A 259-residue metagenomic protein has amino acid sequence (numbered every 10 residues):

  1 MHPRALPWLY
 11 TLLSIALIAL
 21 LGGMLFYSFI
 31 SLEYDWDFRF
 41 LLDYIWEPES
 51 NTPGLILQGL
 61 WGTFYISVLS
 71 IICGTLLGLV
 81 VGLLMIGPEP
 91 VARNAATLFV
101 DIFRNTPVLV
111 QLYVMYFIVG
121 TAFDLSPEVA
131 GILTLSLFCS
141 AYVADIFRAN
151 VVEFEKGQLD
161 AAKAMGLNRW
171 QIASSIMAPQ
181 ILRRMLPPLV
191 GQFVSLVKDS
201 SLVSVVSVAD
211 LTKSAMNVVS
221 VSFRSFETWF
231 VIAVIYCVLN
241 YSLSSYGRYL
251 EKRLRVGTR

Functional and structural regions predicted by a protein language model:
M1-R259: Transmembrane alpha-helices and adjacent helix-loop boundaries
